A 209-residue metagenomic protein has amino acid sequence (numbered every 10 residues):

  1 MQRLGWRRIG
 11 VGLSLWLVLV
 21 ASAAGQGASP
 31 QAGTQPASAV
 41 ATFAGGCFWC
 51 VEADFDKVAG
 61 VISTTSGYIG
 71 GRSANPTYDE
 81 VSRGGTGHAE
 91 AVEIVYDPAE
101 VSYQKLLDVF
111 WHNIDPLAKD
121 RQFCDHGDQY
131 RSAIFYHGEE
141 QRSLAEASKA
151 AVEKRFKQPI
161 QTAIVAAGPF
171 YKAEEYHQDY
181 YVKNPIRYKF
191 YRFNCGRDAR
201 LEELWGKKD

Functional and structural regions predicted by a protein language model:
Q2-W6, L15-D209: Flexible coil/turn and secondary-structure edge motifs
R8-G10: Small-residue packing motifs within transmembrane alpha-helices
